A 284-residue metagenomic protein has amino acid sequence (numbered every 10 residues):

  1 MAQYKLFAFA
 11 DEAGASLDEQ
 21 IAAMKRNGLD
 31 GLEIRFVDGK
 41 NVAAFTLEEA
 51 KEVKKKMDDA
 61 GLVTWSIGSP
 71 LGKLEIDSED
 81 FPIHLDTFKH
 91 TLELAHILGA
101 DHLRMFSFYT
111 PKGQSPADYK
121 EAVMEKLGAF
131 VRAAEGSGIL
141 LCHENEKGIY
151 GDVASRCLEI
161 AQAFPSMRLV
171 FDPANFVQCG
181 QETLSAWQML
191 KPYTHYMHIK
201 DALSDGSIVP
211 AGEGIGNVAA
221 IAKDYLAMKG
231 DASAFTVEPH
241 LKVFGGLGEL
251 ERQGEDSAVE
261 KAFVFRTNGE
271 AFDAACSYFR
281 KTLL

Functional and structural regions predicted by a protein language model:
M1-A100, P192, A258-L284: N-terminal pre-domain/capping segments
M1-F7, G14-G28, A154-R168, V177-L284: Histidine-acidic metal/acid-base catalytic patches
Y4-A10, L32-I34, T64-S69, L103-M105 (+4 more regions): Hydrophobic faces of well-ordered beta-strands that scaffold small-molecule active sites in alpha/beta enzyme cores
A10-D18, F36-E49, G72-P82, T110-S115 (+4 more regions): Acidic-and-aromatic substrate-binding clefts and catalytic sites of carbohydrate-active enzymes
S16-E19, D58-D59, I76-L169, Q178 (+2 more regions): Active-site acidic/histidine proton-transfer and metal-coordination neighborhood in alpha/beta enzyme cores
K25-L29, V63-G68, H102-R104, A129-A134 (+2 more regions): A broad, low-specificity signal for short, low-complexity segments enriched in glycine/proline and polar/charged
V37-N41, L62-S66, A95-A100, G136 (+3 more regions): Short C-terminal domain-edge/linker segments immediately following a structured domain
K55-K56, I83, A122, S185 (+1 more regions): Generic detector of short alpha-helix boundary/capping microenvironments and adjacent low-complexity segments
